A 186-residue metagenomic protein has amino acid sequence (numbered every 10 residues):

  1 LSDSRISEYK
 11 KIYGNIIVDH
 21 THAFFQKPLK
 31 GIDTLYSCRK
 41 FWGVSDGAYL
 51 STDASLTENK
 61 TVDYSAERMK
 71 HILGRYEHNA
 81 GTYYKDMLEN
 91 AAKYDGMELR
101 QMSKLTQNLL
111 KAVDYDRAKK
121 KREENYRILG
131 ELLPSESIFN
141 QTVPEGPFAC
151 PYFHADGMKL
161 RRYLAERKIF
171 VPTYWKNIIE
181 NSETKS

Functional and structural regions predicted by a protein language model:
L1-N59: Active-site phosphate-binding strand-loop segment of PLP-dependent enzymes
G14-N15, S135, I169-F170: Short aromatic/hydrophobic-glycine micro-motifs
T52, Y152-D156: Short beta-strand-to-loop capping motifs
S55-T106: Active-site C-terminal subdomain of aminotransferase-like
L99-G130, F139-F153: Conserved glycine-rich beta-strand-loop-beta hairpin in the small C-terminal domain of fold type I
N140-G146, G157-S186: Conserved PLP cofactor-binding pocket of PLP-dependent enzymes
